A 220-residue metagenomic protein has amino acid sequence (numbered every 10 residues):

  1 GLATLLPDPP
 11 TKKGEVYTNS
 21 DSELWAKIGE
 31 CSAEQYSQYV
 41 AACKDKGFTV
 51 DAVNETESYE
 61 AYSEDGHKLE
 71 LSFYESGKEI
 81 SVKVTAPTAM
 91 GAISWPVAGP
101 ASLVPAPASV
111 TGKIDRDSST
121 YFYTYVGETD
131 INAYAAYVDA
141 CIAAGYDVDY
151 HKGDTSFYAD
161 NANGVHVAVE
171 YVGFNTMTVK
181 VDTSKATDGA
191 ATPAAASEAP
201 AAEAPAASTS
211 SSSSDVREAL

Functional and structural regions predicted by a protein language model:
G1-K27, S81-Y123, D182-A194, E198-E203 (+1 more regions): Compositionally biased P/S/T/G-rich terminal and signal peptide-adjacent segments that lie outside catalytic cores
K13-Y74, S109-Y171: A cross-family detector of function-defining hotspots
D65-A92, N163-A191: Repeat-associated, polar segments at repeat-unit boundaries in modular proteins
